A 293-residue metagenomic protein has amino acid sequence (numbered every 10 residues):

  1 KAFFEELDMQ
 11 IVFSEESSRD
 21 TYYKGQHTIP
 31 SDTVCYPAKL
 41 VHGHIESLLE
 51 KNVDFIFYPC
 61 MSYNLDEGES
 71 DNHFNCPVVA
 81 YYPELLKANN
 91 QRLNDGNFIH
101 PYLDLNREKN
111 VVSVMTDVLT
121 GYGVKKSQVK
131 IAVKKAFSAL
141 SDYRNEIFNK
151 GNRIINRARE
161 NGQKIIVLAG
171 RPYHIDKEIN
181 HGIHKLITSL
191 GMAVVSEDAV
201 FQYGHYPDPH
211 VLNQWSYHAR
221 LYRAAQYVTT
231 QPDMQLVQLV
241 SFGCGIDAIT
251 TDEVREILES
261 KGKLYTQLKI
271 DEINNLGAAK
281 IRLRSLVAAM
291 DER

Functional and structural regions predicted by a protein language model:
K1-R293: An N-terminal assembly and electron-transfer interface module characteristic of large anaerobic redox and radical
